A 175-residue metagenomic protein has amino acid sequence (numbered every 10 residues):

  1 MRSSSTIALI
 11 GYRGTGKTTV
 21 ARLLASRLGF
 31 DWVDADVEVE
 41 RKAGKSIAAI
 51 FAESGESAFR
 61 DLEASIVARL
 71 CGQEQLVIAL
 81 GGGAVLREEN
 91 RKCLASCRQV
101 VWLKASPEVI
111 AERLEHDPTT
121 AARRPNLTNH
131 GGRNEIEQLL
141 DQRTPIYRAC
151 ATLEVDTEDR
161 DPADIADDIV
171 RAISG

Functional and structural regions predicted by a protein language model:
M1-S3, L23, R27, E112 (+1 more regions): NTP-dependent small-molecule kinase module
L9: Hydrophobic anchor at the beta1->P-loop junction of P-loop NTPases
Y12: P-loop (Walker A) phosphate-binding loop of NTP-binding proteins
K17: Conserved lysine of the Walker
V20: Hydrophobic positions on the alpha1 helix immediately C-terminal to the Walker A/P-loop
D34-A95, T120, N126, E137 (+1 more regions): ATP-dependent small-molecule kinase phosphotransfer cores that center on conserved nucleotide phosphate-binding segments
G82-A84, S106-E108, R160: Short glycine-rich anion-binding loops that position phosphate/pyrophosphate groups of nucleotides and phosphorylated
S96-T144: A glycine- and Lys/Arg-enriched "phosphate-lid" helix/loop adjacent to the NTP-binding pocket of small-molecule kinases
